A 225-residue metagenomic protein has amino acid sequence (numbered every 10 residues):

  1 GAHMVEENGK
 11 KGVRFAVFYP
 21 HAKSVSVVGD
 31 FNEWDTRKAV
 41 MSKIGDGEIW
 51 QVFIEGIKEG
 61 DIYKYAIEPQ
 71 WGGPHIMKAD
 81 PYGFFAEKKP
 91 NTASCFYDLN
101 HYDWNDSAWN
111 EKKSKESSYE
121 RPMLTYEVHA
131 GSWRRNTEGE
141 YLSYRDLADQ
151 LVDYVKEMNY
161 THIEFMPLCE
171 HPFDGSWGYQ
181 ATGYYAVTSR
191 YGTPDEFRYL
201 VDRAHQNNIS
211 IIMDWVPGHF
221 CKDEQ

Functional and structural regions predicted by a protein language model:
G1-R14, Y19, I44-E127, S132-G139 (+1 more regions): The feature marks proteins involved in alpha-glucan
V17, G29, I54, I67 (+2 more regions): Glycine-rich, histidine-containing beta strand-loop boundary motifs that form or position
V17, K23-R37: Beta-strand-rich binding/interaction modules
S26, T36, W71, M77-A79 (+4 more regions): Residue-level signal for pocket-adjacent positions within structured domains
V28, S42, Y97, M166 (+1 more regions): Residue-level detector of conserved, well-ordered beta-strand and adjacent loop positions that form binding/recognition
R37-G45: Short, surface-exposed loop motifs enriched in S/T, G, D/E and P with embedded aromatic residues
S107-M123, H129-Q225: Substrate-binding/active-site clefts of carbohydrate-active enzymes
